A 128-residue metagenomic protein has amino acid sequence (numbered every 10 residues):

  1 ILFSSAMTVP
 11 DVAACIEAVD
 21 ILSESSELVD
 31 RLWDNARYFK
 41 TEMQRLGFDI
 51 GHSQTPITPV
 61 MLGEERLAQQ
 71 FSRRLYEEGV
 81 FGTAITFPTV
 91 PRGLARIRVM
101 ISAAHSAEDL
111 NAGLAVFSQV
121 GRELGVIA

Functional and structural regions predicted by a protein language model:
I1-M7: Active-site PLP-lysine loop of aminotransferase-like
S4, G51, A68, D109-L110: Alpha-helix N-cap/helix-start motif
S4, V60, S102: Glycine- and other small-residue-rich loops at beta-strand/loop junctions that grip anionic moieties
T8, L28, S106: Short, conserved glycine- and acidic-residue-centered signature motifs in active-site or ligand-binding loops
V9, E64, F87-R92: AMP-binding (ANL) adenylation modules
A13-F81: Conserved PLP-dependent catalytic core of the aminotransferase class-I/II
H52-Q54, T86, G93: A glycine-biased, small/acidic residue-tolerant capping/turn segment at secondary-structure junctions
E77-F81, T89-A128: PLP-dependent enzyme catalytic core of the Aspartate aminotransferase-like
